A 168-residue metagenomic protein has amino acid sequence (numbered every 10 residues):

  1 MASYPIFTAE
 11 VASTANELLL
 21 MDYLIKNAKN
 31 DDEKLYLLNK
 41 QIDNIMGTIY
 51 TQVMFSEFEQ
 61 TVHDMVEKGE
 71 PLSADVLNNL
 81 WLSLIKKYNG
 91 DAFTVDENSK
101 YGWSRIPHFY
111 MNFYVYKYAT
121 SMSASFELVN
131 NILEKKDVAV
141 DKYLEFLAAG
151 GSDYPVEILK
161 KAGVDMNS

Functional and structural regions predicted by a protein language model:
M1-T14: Post-HEXXH active-site segment of zinc metalloproteases
M1-Y4, L37-N44, H63-V66: Short beta-alpha connecting loops at secondary-structure transitions that line or flank enzyme active sites
A2-Y4, L18-M21, I25, Y36: Short secondary-structure boundary segments
A15-L19, K26, D31-D32, Q41 (+1 more regions): C-terminal, non-catalytic "cap/extension" segments appended to globular domains
M46-I49: Short acidic/His-enriched helical or mixed secondary-structure segments at domain edges of catalytic enzymes and some
